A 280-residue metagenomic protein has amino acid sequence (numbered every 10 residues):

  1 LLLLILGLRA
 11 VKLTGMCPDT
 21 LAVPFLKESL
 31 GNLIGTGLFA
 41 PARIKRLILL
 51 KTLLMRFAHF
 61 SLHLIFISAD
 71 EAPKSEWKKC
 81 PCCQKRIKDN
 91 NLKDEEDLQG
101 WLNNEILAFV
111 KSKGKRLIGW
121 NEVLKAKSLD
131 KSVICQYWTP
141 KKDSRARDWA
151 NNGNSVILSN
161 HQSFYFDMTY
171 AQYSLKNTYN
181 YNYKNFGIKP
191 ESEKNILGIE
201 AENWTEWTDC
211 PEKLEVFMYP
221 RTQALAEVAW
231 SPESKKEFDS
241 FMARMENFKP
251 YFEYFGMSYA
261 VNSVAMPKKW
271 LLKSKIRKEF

Functional and structural regions predicted by a protein language model:
L1-L2, K113: Extended, hydrophobic/aromatic-rich amphipathic alpha-helical segments that build helical scaffolds
L2-V11, S68-P73, N121-V123: Short, solvent-exposed turn/loop segments enriched in Gly/Ser/Thr/Pro and often Arg
L3, L21, L26, L54-F66: Short, compositionally biased segments
L3, V11-M16, S174, F186: Low-complexity, intrinsically disordered or weakly predicted helical/coil tracts enriched in serine/threonine
G7-I48, S75-E96: Aromatic- and acidic-residue-enriched carbohydrate-binding clefts of CAZyme catalytic domains
G37-L64, E71, C83-F280: Substrate-binding groove of N-acetylhexosamine-processing glycoside hydrolases
